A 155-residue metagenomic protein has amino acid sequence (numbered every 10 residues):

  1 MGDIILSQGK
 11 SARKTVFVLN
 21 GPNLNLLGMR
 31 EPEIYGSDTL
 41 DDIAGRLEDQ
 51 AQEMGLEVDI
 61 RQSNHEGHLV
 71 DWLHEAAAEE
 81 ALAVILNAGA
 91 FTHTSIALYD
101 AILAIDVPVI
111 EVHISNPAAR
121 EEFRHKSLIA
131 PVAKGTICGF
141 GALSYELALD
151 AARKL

Functional and structural regions predicted by a protein language model:
A12-V16: Extreme N-terminal starter segment of soluble prokaryotic enzymes
P22-L24, G89-T92, S115-P117: Short glycine-rich anion-binding loops that position phosphate/pyrophosphate groups of nucleotides and phosphorylated
L27-D41: Glycine- and acidic-residue-enriched helix-capping/strand-helix junction motifs
A44, E48-R61: Short beta-strand elements in bilobed, periplasmic/extracellular small-molecule ligand-binding domains
Q62-I105: N-terminal small/polar loop signature for handling phosphorylated ligands or for N-terminal nucleophile
D100-E111, S115, S127-I129: Glycine/small-residue-rich loop that forms an oxyanion/phosphate-binding "nest" at active or ligand-binding sites
I110, A119-L155: Short, glycine-/small-residue-rich phosphate/pyrophosphate-handling segment
